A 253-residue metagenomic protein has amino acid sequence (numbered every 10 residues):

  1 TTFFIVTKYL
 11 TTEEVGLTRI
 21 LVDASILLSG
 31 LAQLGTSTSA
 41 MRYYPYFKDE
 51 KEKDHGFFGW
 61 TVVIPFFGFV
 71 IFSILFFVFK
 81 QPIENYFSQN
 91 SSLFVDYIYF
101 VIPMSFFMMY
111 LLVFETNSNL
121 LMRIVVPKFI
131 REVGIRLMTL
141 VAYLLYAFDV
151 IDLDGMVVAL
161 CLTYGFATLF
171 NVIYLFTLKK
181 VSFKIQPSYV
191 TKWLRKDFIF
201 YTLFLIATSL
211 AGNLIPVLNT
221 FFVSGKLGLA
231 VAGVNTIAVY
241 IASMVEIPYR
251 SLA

Functional and structural regions predicted by a protein language model:
T2, R19-P45, P65, F72 (+3 more regions): Small-residue-rich midsections of specific transmembrane alpha-helices
I5-L27, V95, L153, V157-V158 (+2 more regions): Interfacial/gating helices of multi-pass transporter permease domains
L10-T12, L28-V63, F87, N119-V126 (+1 more regions): Transmembrane-helix boundary and interhelical linker motifs in polytopic inner-membrane proteins
L27, I74, Q89-F114, G165-F166: Alpha-helical transmembrane segments of multi-pass membrane proteins
I71-N90: Short membrane-interface helical motifs at transmembrane helix boundaries in multi-pass membrane transporters
L93, D149-L160, L169-P216: Interhelical loop/hinge segments that connect adjacent transmembrane helices in multipass membrane
Y99, F129-K179, V239: Hydrophobic alpha-helical transmembrane segments
F107-V133, A253: Membrane-interface junctions at transmembrane-helix termini in multi-pass inner-membrane proteins
